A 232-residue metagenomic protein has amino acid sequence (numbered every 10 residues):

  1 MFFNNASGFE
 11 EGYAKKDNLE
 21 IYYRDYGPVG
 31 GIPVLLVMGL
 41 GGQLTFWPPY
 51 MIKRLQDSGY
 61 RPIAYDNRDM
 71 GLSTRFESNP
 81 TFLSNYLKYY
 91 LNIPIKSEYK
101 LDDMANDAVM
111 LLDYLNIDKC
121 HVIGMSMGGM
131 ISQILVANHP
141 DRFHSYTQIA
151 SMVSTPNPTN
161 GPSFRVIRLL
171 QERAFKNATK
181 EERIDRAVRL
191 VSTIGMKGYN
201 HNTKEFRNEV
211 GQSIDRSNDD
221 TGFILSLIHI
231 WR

Functional and structural regions predicted by a protein language model:
F2-E20: N-terminal cap/lid segment of alpha/beta-hydrolase-fold proteins
L19-L91: Conserved HGGG/HGGXW glycine-rich cap/lid loop of the alpha/beta-hydrolase fold
I95-E98, D102-C120: Conserved acidic catalytic loop of the alpha/beta-hydrolase fold
V122-G124, I149: Short beta-strand immediately N-terminal to the catalytic nucleophile in serine-hydrolase-like folds
G129-P140, Y146: Short glycine-enriched nucleophile-adjacent loop and the immediately C-terminal alpha-helix near the catalytic center
Y146-A178: Flexible "cap/lid" loop of the alpha/beta hydrolase fold
E181-S226: Conserved alpha/beta-hydrolase catalytic His-Asp/Glu region
I228-W231: Conserved small/polar residues in nucleotide/adenosyl-binding loops
